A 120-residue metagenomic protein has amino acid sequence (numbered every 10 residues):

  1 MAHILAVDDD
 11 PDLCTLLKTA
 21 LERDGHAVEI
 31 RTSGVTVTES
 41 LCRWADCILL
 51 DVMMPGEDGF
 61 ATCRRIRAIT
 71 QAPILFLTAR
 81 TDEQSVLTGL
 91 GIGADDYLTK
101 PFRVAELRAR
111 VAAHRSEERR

Functional and structural regions predicted by a protein language model:
M1-D12, L17-L21, I48: Conserved acidic segment of CheY-like receiver
C14, P55, D82, K100: The feature encodes the CheY-like receiver
I30-C47: Acidic, metal-coordinating helix/loop segments flanking the phosphotransfer/catalytic sites of two-component signaling
T32-S33, D58-A61: Acidic catalytic/metal-coordinating carboxylates
L41-W44, R65-A72, I92: Conserved phosphotransfer cores of two-component systems
D51, T78: Active-site residues of response regulator receiver
Q84, L98, F102-R115: C-terminal output helix
